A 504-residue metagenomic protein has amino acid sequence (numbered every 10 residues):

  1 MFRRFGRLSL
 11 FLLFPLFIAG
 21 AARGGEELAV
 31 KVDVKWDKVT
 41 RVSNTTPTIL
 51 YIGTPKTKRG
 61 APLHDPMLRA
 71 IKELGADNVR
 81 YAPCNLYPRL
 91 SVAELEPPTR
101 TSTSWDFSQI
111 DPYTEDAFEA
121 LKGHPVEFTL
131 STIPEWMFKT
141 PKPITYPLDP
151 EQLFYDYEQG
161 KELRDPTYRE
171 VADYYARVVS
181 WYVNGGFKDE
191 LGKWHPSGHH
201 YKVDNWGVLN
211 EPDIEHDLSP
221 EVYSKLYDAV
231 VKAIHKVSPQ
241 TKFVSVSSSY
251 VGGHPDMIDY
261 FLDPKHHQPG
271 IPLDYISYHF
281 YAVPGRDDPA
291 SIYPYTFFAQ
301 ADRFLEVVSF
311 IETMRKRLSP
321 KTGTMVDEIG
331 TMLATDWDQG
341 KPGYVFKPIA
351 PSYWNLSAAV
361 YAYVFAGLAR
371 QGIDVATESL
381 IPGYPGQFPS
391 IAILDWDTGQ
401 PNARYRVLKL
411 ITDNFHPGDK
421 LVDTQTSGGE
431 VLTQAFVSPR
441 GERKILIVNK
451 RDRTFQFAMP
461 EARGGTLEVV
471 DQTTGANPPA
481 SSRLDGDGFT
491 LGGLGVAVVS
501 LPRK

Functional and structural regions predicted by a protein language model:
M1-L10: Bacterial N-terminal signal peptides that target proteins for export
S9-A19: Bacterial N-terminal signal peptides
A22-D77: Mature N-terminal, pre-catalytic/accessory segment of carbohydrate-active enzymes
L74-F297, A334: Substrate-binding cleft and catalytic face of glycoside hydrolase catalytic domains, especially the flexible beta-alpha
V283-G340, G399: Glycoside hydrolase catalytic-domain groove-lining segments
V326-I411, D419-V431: Aromatic/acidic polysaccharide-binding cleft in carbohydrate-active enzymes
S427-R463, Q472, L494-V498: Carbohydrate-binding surface patches
A480-K504: C-terminal beta-strand-rich structural cap/linker in extracellular carbohydrate-active enzymes
